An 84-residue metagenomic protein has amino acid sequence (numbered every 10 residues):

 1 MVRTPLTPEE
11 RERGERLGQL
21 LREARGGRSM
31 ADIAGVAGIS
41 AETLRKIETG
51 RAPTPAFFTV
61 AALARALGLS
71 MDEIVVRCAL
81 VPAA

Functional and structural regions predicted by a protein language model:
M1-G27, D72: A short, Lys/Arg-rich alpha-helix, primarily the initiator
M1-T4, V75-A84: Short, charged recognition helix plus adjacent turn of helix-turn-helix-like nucleic-acid-binding domains
R22, A31-D32, A61: Residues within the helices of the helix-turn-helix
G26-I47: Short alpha-helical DNA-recognition segment
G27-S29, P55-F58: Residue-level signal for the short linker/turn that defines the boundary of a DNA-recognition helix
S40-T43, A56, S70: Short coil turns linking two alpha-helices in DNA-binding domains
R51-A56, P82-A83: Short, solvent-exposed alpha-helical "recognition" segments
F58-E73: DNA major-groove recognition helix of helix-turn-helix/homeodomain DNA-binding modules
